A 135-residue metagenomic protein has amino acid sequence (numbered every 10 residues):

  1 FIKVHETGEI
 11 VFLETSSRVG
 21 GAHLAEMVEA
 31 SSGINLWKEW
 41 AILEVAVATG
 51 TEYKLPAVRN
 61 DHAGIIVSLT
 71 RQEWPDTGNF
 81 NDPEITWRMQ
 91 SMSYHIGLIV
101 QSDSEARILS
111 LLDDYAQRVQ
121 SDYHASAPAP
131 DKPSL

Functional and structural regions predicted by a protein language model:
F1-E26, K54, Q72-P75: Conserved metal-phosphate-binding beta-hairpin within the catalytic cores of diverse ATP-dependent phosphoryl-transfer
T15-A22, I34, L43-G50: Short hydrophobic alpha-helical module
S17, E29-G33, G97-D103: Short, exposed beta-strand "edge-strand" segments with a Pro/Gly-rich flavor and a Y/T-containing core
E26-I42: Gly/Ser/Thr-rich active-site loops/lids in small-molecule metabolic enzymes that frequently grip phosphoryl groups
K38-L135: Peripheral (often C-terminal) accessory segments that flank ATP-dependent C-N-forming ligase machineries
